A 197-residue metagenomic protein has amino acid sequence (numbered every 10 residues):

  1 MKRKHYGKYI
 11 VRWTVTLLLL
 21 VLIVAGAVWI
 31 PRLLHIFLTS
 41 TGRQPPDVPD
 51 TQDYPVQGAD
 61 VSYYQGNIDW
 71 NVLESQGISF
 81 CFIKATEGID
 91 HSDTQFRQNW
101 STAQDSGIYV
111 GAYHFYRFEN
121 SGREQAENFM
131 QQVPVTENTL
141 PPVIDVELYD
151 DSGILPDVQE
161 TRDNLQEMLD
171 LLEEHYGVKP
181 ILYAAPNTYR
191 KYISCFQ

Functional and structural regions predicted by a protein language model:
M1-A27: N-terminal Sec-pathway targeting helices
L17, V146, A184-P186: A general secondary-structure junction signal
V21-I36, E173: Short hydrophobic alpha-helical membrane-anchoring segments
R32-Y54: Ser/Thr/Pro/Gly-rich low-complexity linker/stalk segments immediately outside membranes or between
R43, T51-E74, I83-L169, E173-H175: Substrate-binding cleft of extracellular glycoside hydrolase catalytic domains
S79, Y109, K179: Residue-level detector of anion-binding/catalytic polar loops
E173-R190: Aromatic-lined carbohydrate-recognition surfaces of secreted/lumenal glycan-active proteins
R190-Q197: Substrate-binding cleft/loops of secretory-pathway carbohydrate-active enzymes
